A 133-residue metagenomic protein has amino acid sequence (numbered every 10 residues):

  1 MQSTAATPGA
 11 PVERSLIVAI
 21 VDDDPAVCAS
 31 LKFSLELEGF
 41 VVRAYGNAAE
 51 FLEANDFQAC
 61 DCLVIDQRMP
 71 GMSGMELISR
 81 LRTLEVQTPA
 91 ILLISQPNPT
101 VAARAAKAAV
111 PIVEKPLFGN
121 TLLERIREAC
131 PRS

Functional and structural regions predicted by a protein language model:
M1-A19, P25-A26, K32, T100 (+1 more regions): Non-catalytic signal-transmission and effector/linker regions of two-component phosphorelay proteins
A44-C62: Acidic, metal-coordinating helix/loop segments flanking the phosphotransfer/catalytic sites of two-component signaling
G46-N47, S73-E76: Acidic catalytic/metal-coordinating carboxylates
E53, M75-V86: Short amphipathic alpha-helix used as the core "switch/output" element in two-component signaling
A59-D61, E85-P89: His-Asp phosphorelay/catalytic-motif detector in bacterial-type signaling
D66: Active-site residues of response regulator receiver
M69: Receiver (REC) domain active-site loop signature in two-component systems and cognate sites in sensor histidine kinases
L93-S95: Hydrophobic/aromatic residues positioned on beta-strands within the core alpha/beta folds
